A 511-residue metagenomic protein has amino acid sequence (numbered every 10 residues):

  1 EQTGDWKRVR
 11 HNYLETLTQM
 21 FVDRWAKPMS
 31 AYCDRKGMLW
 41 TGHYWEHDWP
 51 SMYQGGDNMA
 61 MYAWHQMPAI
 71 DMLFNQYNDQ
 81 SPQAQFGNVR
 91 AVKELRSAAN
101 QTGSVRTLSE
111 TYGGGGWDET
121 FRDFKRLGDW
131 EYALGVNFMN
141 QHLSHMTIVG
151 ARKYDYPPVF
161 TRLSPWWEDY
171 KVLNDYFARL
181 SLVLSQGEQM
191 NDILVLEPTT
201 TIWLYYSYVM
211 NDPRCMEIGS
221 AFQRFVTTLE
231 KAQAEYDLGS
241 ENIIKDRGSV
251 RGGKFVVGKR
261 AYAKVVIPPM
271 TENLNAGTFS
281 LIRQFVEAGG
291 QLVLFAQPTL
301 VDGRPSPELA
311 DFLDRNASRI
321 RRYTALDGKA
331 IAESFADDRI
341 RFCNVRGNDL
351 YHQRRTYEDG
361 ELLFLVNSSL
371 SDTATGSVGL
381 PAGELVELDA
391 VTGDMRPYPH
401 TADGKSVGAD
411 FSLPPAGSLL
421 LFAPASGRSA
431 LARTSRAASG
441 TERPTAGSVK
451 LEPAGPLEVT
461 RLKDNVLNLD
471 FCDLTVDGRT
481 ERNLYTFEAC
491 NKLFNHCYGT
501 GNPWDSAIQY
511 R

Functional and structural regions predicted by a protein language model:
E1-R511: Carbohydrate-binding surfaces of carbohydrate-active enzymes
